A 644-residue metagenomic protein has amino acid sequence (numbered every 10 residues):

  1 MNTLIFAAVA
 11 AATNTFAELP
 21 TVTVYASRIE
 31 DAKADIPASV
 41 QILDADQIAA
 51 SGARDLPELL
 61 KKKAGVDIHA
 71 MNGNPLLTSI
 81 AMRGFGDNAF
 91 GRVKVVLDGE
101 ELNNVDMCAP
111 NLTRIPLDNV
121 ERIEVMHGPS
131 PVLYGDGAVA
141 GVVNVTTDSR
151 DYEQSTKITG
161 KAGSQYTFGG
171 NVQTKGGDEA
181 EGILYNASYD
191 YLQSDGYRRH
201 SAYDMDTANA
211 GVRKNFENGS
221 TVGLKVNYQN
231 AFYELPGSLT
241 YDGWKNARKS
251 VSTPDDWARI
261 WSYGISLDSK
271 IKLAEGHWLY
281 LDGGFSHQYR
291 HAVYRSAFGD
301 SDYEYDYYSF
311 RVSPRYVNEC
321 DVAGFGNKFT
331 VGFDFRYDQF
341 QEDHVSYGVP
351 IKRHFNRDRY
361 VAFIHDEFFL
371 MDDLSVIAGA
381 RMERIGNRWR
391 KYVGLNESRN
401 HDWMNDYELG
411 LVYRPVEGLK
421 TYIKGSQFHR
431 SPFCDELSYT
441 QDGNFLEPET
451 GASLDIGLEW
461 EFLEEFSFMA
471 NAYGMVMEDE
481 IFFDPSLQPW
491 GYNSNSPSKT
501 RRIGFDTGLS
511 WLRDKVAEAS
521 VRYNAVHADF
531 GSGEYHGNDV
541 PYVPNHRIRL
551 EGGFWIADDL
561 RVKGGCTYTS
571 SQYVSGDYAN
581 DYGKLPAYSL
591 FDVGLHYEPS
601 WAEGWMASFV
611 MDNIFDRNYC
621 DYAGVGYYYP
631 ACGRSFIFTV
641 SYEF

Functional and structural regions predicted by a protein language model:
L56-L59, T78-R83, V96, P110-P116 (+3 more regions): N-terminal periplasmic accessory domains that precede and gate Gram-negative outer-membrane beta-barrel machines
E100-H127, F445: Short acidic/polar hinge/loop motifs at secondary-structure boundaries that mediate gating or recognition
S155, S164-Q193, R198-E234, W257-A274 (+4 more regions): Transmembrane beta-barrel wall of Gram-negative outer-membrane proteins
V172-D178, L279-Y294, R414-S426, R430 (+2 more regions): Membrane-embedded beta-barrel scaffold of Gram-negative outer-membrane proteins
K175, R213-F216, I364-D366, L409 (+2 more regions): Conserved C-terminal beta-signal and adjacent last beta-strands/turns of outer-membrane beta-barrel proteins
V226, V322-T330, D334-R336, R353-M477 (+4 more regions): Structural signature of Gram-negative outer-membrane beta-barrels, strongest in the C-terminal barrel of TonB-dependent
S238-W244, Y337-H344, R384-K391, R399 (+5 more regions): Surface-exposed extracellular loop regions of Gram-negative outer-membrane beta-barrel proteins, predominantly
M371-D372, V376, R384, S467 (+4 more regions): Gram-negative outer-membrane beta-barrel transporters
